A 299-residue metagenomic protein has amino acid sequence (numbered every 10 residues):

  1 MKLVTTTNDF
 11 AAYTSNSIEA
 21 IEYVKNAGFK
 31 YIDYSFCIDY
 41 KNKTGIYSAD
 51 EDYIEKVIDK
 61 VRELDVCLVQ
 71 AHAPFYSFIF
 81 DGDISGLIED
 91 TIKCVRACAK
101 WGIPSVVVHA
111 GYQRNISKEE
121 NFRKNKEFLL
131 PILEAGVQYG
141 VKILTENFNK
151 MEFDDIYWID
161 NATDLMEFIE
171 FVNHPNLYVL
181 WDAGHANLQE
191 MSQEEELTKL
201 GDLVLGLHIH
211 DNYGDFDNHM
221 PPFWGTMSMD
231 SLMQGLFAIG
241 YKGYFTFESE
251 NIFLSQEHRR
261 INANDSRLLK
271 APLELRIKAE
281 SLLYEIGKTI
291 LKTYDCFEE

Functional and structural regions predicted by a protein language model:
M1-P104, V137, H174, Y178 (+2 more regions): N-terminal pre-domain/capping segments
M1-V4, T14-G28, I159-W181, H185-E299: Histidine-acidic metal/acid-base catalytic patches
D9-A11, F36-I38, P74-S77, A110-R114 (+4 more regions): Active-site-proximal loop/turn and secondary-structure-junction residues that shape catalytic pockets, frequently
D33, Q70, V107, L144 (+3 more regions): Conserved beta-strand positions in the central sheet of alpha/beta enzyme cores
S48-I54, I84-I92, N121-L129, W158-T163 (+2 more regions): Charged helix-capping and loop-helix junction motifs
F80-G82, G111-F122, N149-Y157, D217-M220: Surface-exposed cleft-lining segments at the edges of enzyme active sites
W101-K118, Y139, L144-M151: Active-site groove signature of glycoside hydrolases
Y139-V172: Basic- and aromatic-lined ligand-binding clefts that recognize polyanionic substrates
